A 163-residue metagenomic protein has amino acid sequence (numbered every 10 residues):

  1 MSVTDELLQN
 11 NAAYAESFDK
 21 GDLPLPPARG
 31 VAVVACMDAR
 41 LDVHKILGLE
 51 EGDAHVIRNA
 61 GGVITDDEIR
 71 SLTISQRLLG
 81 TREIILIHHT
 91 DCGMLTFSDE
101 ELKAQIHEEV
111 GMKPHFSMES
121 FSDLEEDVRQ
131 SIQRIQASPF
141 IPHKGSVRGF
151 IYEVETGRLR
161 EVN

Functional and structural regions predicted by a protein language model:
M1-A28, G62-D67, I74, L78-L79 (+1 more regions): Divalent-metal-activated hydrolytic enzyme cores
N11, V33, I57, L86 (+1 more regions): Divalent metal-coordination and catalytic microenvironments
A13-E16, D22-L49: N-terminal short beta-loop-beta anion/metal-coordinating cradle
A35, R58, N163: Pocket-edge structural micro-motifs
M37-A39, T90-M94: Gly/Ser/Thr-rich loops at beta-strand to alpha-helix junctions that form or flank small-molecule/cofactor-binding
L41, D66-I69: Short glycine/serine/threonine-rich phosphate/pyrophosphate-binding segments that cradle anionic phosphate groups
G48-V56: Short helix-loop-beta junction
L78-C92: Ordered, amphipathic secondary-structure segments that act as subunit-interaction surfaces in large macromolecular
